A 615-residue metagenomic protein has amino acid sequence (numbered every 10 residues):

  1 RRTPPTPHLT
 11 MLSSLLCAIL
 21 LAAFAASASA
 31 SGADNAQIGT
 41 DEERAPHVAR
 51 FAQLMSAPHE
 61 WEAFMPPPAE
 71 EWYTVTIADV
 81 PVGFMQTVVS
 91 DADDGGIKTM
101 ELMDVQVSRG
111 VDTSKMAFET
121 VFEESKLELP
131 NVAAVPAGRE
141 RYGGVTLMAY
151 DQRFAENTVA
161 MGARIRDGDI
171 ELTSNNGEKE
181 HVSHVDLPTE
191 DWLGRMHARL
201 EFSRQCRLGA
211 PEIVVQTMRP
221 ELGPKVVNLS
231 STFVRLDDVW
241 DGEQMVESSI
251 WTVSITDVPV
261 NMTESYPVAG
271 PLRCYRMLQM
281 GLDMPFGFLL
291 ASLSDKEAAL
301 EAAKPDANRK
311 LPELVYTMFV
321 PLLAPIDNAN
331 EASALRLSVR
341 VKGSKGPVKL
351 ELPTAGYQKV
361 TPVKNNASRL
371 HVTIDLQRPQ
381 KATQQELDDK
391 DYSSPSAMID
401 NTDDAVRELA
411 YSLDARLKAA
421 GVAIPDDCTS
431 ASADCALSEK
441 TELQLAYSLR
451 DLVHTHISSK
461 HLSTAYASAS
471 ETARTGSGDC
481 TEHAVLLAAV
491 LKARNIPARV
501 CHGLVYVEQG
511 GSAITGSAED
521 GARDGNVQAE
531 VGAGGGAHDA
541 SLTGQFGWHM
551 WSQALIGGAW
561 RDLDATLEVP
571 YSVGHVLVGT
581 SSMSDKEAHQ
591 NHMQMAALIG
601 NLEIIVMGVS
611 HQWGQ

Functional and structural regions predicted by a protein language model:
R1-A18: Classical eukaryotic N-terminal signal peptides for Sec-dependent ER targeting/secretion, especially the positively
S13-A30: Cleavable N-terminal signal peptides of Sec/SRP-targeted secreted and luminal proteins
G32-H181, A198-L370, R378, E587: Acidic, serine/threonine-rich low-complexity disordered tracts
E42, R195, Q377-G478, L486 (+4 more regions): Secondary-structure boundary elements
F122, L449-D451, G476-V505, A533 (+1 more regions): Cysteine-centered nucleophilic/redox motifs
D283, D375-Q377, H483, R499-G503 (+2 more regions): Generic beta-strand/beta-sheet core signal
A291-A299, I496, E508-S517, G521-V527 (+1 more regions): Active-site rim recognition segments
S459-L462, Y466, V500-S512: Catalytic cysteine-centered active-site loop
